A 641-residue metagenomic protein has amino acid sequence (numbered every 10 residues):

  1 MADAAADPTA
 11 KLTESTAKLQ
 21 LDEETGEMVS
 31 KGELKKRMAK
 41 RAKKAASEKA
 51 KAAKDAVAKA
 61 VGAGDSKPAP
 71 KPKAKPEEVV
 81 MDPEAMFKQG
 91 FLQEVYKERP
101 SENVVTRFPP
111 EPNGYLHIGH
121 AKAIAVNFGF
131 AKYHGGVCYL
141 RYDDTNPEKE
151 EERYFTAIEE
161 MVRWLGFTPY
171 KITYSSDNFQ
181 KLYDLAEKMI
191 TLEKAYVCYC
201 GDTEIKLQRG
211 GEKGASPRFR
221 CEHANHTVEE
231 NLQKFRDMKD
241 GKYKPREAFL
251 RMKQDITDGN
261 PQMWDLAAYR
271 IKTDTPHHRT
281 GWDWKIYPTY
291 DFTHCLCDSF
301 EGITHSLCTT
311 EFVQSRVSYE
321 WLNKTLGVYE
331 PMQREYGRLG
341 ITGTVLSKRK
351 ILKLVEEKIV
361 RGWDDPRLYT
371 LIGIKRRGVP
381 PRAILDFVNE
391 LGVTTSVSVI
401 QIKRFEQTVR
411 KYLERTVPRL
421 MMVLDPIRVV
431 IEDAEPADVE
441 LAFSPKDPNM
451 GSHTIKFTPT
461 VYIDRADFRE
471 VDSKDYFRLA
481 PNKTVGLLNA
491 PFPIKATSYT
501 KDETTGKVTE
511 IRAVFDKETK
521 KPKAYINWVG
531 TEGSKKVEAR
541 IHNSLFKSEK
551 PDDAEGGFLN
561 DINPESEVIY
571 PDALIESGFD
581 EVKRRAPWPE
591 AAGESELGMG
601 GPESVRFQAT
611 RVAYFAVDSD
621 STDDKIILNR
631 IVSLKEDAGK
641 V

Functional and structural regions predicted by a protein language model:
D3-G90, E94-E98, N543, N563-S566 (+6 more regions): Auxiliary tRNA-acceptor-end handling modules of aminoacyl-tRNA synthetases
K18-T289, E330-Y336: NTP-dependent nucleotidyl-transfer catalytic core
K44, A195, K244, P261 (+6 more regions): Intrinsically disordered or highly flexible coil/loop and linker segments, enriched in small and charged/polar residues
T106-N113, Y139-D144, S299-L307, D365-L371 (+1 more regions): Glycine- and acidic
F128, F155-V162, Y183-I190, R236 (+7 more regions): Short, well-ordered alpha-helical packing segments
Y174, L192-I351, V409, P418 (+1 more regions): Active-site cores that bind ATP or allylic diphosphates and position pyrophosphate for catalysis
F312-R316, E320-L322, N389-L391, V399-V641: Core subunits and conserved enzymes of cellular information-processing and envelope-translocation systems across
P331-T408, Y412: Long, charged, mostly alpha-helical binding arms that flank functional sites
